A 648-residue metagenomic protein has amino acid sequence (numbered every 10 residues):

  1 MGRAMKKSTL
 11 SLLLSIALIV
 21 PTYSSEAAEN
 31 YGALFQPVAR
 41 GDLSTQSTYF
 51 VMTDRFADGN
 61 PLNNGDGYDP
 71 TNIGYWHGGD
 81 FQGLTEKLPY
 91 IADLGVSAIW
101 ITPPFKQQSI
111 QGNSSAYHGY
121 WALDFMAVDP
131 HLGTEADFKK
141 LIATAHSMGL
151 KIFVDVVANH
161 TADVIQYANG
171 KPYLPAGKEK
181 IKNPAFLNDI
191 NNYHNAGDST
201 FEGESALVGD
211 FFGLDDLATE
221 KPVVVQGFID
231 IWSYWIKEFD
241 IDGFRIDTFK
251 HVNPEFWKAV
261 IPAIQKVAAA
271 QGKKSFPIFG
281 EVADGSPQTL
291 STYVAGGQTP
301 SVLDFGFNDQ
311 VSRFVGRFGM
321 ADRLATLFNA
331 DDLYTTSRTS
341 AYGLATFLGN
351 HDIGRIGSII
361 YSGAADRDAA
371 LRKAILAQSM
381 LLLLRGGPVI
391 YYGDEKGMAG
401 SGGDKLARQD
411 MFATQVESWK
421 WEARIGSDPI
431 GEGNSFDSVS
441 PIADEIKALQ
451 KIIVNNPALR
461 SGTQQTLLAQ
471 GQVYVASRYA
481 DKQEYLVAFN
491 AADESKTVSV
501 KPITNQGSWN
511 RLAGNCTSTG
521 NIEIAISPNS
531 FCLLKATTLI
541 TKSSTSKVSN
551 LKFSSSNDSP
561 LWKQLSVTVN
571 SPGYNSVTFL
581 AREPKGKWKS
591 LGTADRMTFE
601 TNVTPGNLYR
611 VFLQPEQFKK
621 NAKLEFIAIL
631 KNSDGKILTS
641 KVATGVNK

Functional and structural regions predicted by a protein language model:
G2-T9, L13, A17-F50, N64-P70 (+8 more regions): Carbohydrate-interacting/catalytic domains
N30-G32, H160, I231-S233, K237-D240 (+9 more regions): Active-site-proximal helices and loops of the catalytic beta/alpha 8
L34, R40-Q46, D54-F239, A259-Q271 (+3 more regions): Substrate-binding/active-site clefts of carbohydrate-active enzymes
S47-M52, A98-P103, D124-A127, K151-A158 (+8 more regions): Structural recognition of the beta-strand scaffold that forms the well-ordered cores of secreted hydrolase catalytic
F56-N64, R355-G357, W419-E422: Short, solvent-exposed loop/turn elements at domain surfaces
F105, T538, L630-D634: Surface-exposed loop/turn motifs at beta-strand-loop junctions within extracellular Ig-like and Fibronectin type III
S340-R367: Active-site clefts of carbohydrate-active enzymes
N550-K648: Long, low-complexity serine/threonine/glycine- and acidic-rich segments characteristic of extracellular
